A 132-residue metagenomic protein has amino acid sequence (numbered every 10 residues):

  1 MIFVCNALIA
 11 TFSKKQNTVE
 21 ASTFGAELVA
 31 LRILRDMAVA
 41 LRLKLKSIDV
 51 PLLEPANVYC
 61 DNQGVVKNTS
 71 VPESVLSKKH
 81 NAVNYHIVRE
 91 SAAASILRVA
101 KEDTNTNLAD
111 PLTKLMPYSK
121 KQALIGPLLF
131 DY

Functional and structural regions predicted by a protein language model:
M1-F24: RNase H-like nuclease fold core
N17-Y132: RNase H-like nuclease module associated with reverse transcription
